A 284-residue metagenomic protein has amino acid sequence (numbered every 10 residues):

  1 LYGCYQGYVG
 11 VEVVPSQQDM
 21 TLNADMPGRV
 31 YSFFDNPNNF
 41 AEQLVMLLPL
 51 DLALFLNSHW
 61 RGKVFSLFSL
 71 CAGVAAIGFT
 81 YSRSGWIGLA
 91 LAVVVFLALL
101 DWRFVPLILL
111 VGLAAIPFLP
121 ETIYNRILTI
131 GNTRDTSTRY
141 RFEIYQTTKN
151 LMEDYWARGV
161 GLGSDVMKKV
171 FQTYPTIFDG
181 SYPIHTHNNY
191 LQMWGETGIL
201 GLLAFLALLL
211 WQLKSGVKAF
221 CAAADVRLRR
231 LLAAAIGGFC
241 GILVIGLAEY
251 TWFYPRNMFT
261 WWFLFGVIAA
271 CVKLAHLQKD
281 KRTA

Functional and structural regions predicted by a protein language model:
L1-M26, S32-L99, P106-A114, F118 (+4 more regions): Alpha-helical transmembrane segments of multi-pass inner-membrane proteins
Y5-G10, T80, L97-T138, Q146-D154 (+1 more regions): A membrane-periplasm/extracellular boundary helix in multi-pass inner-membrane enzymes that assemble envelope glycans
Q17, G131-Q146, D154, R158-T197 (+1 more regions): Long extracytoplasmic/lumenal interhelical loops at the membrane interface of multi-pass membrane proteins
T21-G28, L91, R126-N132, F171-F178: Short glycine/proline- and charge-enriched loop/turn segments that cap or connect secondary-structure elements
F34-P37, Y81-S84, P183-N188, E249-T260: Membrane-interface catalytic loops of GT-C/OST-like multi-pass glycosylation enzymes that act
N36, V74, F79, Q146-K149 (+4 more regions): A conserved mid-to-late transmembrane alpha helix and its immediate loop/hinge that forms the functional core
F55-G62, A219-D225, A270-A284: Membrane-interface junctions at the ends of membrane-embedded or membrane-associated helices
R103, L107-L110, L208, G237-A284: Transmembrane alpha-helices of multi-pass inner-membrane enzymes
